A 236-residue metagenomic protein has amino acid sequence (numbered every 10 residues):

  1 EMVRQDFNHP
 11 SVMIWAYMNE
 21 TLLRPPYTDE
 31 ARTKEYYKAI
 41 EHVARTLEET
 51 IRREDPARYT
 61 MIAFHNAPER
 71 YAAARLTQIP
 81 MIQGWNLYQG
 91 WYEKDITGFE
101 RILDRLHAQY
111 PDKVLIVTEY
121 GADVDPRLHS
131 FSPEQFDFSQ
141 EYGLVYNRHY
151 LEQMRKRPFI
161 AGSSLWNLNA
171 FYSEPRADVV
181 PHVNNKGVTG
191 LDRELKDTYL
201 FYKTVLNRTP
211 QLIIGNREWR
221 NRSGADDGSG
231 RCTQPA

Functional and structural regions predicted by a protein language model:
E1-A236: Extended substrate-binding grooves/exosites of carbohydrate-active enzymes
